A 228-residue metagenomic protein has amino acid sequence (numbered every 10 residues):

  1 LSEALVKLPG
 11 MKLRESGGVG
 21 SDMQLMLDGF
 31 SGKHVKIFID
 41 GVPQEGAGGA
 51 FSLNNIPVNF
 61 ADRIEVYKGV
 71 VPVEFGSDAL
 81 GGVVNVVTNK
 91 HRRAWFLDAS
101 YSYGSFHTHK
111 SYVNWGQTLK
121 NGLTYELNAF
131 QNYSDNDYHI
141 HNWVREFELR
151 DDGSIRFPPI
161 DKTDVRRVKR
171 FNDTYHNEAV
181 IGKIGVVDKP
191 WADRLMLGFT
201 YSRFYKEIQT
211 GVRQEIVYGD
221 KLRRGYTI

Functional and structural regions predicted by a protein language model:
S2-P43: Extracytoplasmic beta-strand/coil segments of soluble accessory domains associated with Gram-negative outer-membrane
K7, H34, V42-G69: Short acidic/polar hinge/loop motifs at secondary-structure boundaries that mediate gating or recognition
V19, G76, G104-H107, V168-N177 (+1 more regions): Short sequence motifs at beta-strands and strand-loop junctions characteristic of Gram-negative outer-membrane
M23, G82, W95, H109-V113 (+2 more regions): Hydrophobic, lipid-facing positions within transmembrane beta-strands of outer-membrane proteins
D28, Y67, V87, N114-T118 (+1 more regions): Transmembrane beta-barrel domains of outer membrane proteins
V58-S100: A beta-strand signature from Gram-negative outer-membrane beta-barrel systems, especially the internal plug domain
R93, S102, T118-I216: Periplasmic-side early beta-strands and strand-to-turn transitions of outer-membrane beta-barrels
